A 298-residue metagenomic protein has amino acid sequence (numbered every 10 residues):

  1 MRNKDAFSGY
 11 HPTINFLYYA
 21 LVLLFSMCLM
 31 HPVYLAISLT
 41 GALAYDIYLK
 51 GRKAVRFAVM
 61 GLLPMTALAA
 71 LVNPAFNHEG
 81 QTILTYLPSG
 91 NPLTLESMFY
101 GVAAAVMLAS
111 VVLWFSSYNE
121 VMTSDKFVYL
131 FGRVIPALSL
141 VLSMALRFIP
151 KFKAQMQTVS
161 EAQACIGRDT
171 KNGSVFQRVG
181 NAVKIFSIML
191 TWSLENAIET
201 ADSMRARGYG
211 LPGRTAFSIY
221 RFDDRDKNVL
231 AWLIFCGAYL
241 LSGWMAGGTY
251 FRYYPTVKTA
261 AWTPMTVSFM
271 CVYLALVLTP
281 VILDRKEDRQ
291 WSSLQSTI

Functional and structural regions predicted by a protein language model:
M1-Y19, H78-Y100, A260: Interfacial loop/helix-cap signal at membrane boundaries in integral membrane proteins
R2-I47, T158-I298: Transmembrane alpha-helix interface motif
M30, D46-K50, N73, N77: Short helix-loop boundary/capping segments at the starts of domains
T40-K50, P64-A69: Alpha-helical transmembrane segments and their membrane-interface exit regions
G51-V59: Interfacial helix-loop-helix linkers and transmembrane-helix boundary segments in multi-pass membrane proteins
A58-F176, R289-I298: Juxtamembrane/interface alpha-helical elements of multi-pass membrane proteins
